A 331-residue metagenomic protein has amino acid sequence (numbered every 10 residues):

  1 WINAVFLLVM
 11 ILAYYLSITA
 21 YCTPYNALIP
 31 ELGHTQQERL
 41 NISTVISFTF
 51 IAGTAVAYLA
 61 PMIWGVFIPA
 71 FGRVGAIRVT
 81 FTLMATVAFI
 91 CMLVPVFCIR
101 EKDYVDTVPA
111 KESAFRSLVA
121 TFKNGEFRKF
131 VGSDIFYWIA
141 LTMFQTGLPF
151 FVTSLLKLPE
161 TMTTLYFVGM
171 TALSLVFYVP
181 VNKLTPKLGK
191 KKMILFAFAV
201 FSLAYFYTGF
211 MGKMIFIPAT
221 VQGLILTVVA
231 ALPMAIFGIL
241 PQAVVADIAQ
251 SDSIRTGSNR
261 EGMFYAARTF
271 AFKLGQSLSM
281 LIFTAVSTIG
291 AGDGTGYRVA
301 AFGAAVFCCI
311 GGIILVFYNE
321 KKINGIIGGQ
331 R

Functional and structural regions predicted by a protein language model:
W1-R331: Membrane-embedded alpha-helical bundles of multi-pass transporters/translocases, especially carrier/permease families
